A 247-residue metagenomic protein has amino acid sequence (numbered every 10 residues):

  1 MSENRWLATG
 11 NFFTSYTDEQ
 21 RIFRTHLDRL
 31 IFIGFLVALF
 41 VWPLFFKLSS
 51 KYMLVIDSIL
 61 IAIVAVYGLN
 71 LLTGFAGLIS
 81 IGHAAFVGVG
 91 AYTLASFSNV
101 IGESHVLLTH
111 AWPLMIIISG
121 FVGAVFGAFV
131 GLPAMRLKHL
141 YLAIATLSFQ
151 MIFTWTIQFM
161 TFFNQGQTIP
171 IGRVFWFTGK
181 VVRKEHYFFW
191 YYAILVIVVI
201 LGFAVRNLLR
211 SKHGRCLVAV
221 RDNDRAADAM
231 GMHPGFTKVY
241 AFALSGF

Functional and structural regions predicted by a protein language model:
M1-F247: Transmembrane alpha-helices and adjacent helix-loop boundaries
